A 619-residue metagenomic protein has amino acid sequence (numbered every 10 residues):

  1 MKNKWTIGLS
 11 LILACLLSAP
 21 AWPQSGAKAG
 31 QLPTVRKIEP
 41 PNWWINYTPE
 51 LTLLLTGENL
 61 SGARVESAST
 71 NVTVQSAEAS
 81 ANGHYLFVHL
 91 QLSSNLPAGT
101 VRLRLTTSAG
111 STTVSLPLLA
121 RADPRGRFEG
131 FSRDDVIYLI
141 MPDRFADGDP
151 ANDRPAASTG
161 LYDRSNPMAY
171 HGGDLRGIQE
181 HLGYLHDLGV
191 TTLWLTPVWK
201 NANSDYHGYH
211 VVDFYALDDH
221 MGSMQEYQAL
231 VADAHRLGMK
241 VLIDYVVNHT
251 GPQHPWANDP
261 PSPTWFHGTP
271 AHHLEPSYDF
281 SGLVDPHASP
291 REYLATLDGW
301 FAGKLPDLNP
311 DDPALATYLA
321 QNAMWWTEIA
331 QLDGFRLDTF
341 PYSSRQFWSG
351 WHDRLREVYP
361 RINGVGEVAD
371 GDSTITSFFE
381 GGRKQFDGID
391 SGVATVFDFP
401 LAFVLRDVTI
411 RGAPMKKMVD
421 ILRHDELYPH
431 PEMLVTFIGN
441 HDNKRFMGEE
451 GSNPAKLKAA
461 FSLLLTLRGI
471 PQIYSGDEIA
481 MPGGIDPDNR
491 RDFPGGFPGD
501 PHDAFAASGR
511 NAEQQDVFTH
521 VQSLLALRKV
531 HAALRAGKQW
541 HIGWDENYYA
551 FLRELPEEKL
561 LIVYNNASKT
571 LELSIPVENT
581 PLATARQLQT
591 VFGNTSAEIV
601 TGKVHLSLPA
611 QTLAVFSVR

Functional and structural regions predicted by a protein language model:
M1-L9: Bacterial N-terminal signal peptides that target proteins for export
W5-T6, P20-S25, G99, T112 (+4 more regions): Carbohydrate-interacting/catalytic domains
G8-S18: Bacterial N-terminal signal peptides
Q24, Y47-A109: Immunoglobulin-like IPT/TIG beta-sandwich domains and homologous Ig-like subdomains
Q24-G62, V114-F128: Beta-strand/beta-sandwich contexts
D135, D143-M324, I329, W348-E357 (+3 more regions): Substrate-binding/active-site clefts of carbohydrate-active enzymes
I140, L185, L195, F214 (+10 more regions): Conserved, mostly hydrophobic/aromatic
V231, H235, H249, H254 (+10 more regions): Active-site-proximal helices and loops of the catalytic beta/alpha 8
